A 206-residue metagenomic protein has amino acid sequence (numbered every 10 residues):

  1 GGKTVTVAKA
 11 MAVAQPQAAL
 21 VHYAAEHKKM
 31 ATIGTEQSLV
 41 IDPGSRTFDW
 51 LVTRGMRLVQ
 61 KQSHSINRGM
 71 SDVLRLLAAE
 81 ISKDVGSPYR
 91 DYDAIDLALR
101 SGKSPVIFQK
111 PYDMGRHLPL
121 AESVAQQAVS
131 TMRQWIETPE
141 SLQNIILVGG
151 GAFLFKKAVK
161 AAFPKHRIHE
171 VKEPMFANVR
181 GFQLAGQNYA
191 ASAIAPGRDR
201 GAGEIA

Functional and structural regions predicted by a protein language model:
G1-S38, R57-S71, D84, D93-I145 (+1 more regions): Nucleotide/phosphate-binding catalytic cleft detector across ATP-hydrolyzing and phosphate-transferring enzymes
A18, S45-R46: Short, glycine/acidic-enriched loop or turn micro-motifs at the edges of active sites
D42: Conserved catalytic-loop position in the HRD/HxD motif
F48-V52: Short beta-strand scaffold segments in enzyme catalytic cores
R75-K83: Long, charge-rich alpha-helical interaction segments
S87-Y89: Short, structured loop/turn "capping" segments at alpha-beta junctions
